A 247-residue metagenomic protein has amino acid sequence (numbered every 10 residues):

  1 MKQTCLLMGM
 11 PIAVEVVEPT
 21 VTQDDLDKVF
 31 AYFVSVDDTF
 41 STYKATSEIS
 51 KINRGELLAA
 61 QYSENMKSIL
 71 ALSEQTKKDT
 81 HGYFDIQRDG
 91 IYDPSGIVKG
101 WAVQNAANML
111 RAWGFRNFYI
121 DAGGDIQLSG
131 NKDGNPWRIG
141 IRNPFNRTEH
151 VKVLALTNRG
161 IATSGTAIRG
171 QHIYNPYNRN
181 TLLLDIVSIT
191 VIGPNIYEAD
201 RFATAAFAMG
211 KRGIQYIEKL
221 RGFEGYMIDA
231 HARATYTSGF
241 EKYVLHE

Functional and structural regions predicted by a protein language model:
M1-E247: Mature catalytic core of soluble alpha/beta enzymes
